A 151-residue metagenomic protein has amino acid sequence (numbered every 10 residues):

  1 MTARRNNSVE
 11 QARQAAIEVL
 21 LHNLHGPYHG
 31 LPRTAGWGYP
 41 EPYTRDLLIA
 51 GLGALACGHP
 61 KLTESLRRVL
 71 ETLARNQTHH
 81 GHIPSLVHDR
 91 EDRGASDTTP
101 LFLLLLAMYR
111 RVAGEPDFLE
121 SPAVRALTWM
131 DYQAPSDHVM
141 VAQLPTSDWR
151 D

Functional and structural regions predicted by a protein language model:
M1-P42, S65-R68: Low-complexity, Ser/Thr/Pro/Gly-enriched N-terminal "stalk/linker" regions
A35-G36, I49-L52: Short alpha-helical segments and helix-capping/turn motifs at coil-helix boundaries
E41-L47, A54-L144: Aromatic-rich carbohydrate-recognition surfaces in CAZymes
T146-D151: A short, charged helix-loop
